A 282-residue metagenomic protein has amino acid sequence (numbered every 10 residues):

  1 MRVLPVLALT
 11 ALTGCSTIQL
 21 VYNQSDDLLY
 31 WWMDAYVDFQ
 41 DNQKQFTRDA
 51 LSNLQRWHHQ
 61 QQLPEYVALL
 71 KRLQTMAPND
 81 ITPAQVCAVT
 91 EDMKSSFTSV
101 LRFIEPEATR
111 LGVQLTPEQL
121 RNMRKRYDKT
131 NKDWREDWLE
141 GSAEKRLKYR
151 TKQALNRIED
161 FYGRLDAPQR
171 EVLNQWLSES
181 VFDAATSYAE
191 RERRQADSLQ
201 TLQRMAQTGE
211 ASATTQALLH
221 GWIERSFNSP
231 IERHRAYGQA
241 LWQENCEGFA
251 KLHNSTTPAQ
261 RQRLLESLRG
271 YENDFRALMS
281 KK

Functional and structural regions predicted by a protein language model:
M1-A8: Sec-dependent signal peptide recognition, specifically the positively charged N-region followed immediately by
A11-G14: C-terminal motif of bacterial Sec signal peptides marking the signal peptidase cleavage site
S16-Q19: Bacterial signal peptide processing site
N23-H58: Start-of-domain marker
Y30-W31, Y188-K282: A cross-kingdom marker for long, charged
K44-S52, Q61-K71, T116-K129, S178 (+3 more regions): Extended intrinsically disordered, low-complexity coil regions enriched in Ser, Thr, Gly, Ala and often Pro
Q60-S99: Mid-chain, structured segments of secreted extracytoplasmic proteins
A108-I231: Extended amphipathic alpha-helical interaction segments
